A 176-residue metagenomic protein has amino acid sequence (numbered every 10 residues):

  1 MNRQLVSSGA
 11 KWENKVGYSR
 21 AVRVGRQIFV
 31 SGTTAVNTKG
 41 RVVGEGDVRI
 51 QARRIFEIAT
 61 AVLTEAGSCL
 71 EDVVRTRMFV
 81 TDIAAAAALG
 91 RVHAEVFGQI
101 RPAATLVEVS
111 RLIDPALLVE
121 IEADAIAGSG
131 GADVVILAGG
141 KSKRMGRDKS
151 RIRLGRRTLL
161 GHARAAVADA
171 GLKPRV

Functional and structural regions predicted by a protein language model:
M1-G130: Short, polar/acidic, helix-capping and beta-turn segments at strand->helix junctions that line the mouths
G130-V176: Nucleotide and nucleotide-moiety/phosphate-recognizing core
